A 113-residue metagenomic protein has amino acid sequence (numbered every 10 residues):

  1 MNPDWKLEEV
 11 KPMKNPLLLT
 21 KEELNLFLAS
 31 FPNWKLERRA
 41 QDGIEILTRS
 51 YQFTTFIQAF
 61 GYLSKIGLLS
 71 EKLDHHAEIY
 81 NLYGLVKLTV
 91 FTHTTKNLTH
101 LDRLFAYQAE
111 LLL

Functional and structural regions predicted by a protein language model:
M1-L113: Charge-rich alpha-helical segments
